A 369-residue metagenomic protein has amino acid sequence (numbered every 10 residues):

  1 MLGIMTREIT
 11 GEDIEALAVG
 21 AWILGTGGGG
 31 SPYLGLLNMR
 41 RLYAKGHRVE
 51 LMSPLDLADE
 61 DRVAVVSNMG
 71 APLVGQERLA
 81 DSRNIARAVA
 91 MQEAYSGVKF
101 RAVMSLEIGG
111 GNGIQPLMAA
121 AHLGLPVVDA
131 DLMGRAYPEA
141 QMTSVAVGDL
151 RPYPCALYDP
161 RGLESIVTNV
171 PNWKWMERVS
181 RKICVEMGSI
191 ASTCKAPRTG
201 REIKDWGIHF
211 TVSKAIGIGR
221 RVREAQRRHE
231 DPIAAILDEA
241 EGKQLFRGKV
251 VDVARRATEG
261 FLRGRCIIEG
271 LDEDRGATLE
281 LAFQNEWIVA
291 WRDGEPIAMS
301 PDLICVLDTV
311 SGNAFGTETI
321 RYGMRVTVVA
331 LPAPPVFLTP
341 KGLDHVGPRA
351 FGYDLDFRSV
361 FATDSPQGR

Functional and structural regions predicted by a protein language model:
E15-N68, N313, T319-P334: N-terminal low-complexity or amphipathic/hydrophobic leaders
S31-G35, I85-A86, L106-L117, G134-E139: Short glycine/serine/threonine-rich phosphate/pyrophosphate-binding segments that cradle anionic phosphate groups
L55-R101: Glycine-rich oxoanion-binding loops at beta->alpha junctions
D56-P72, M142-I183: A structural-propensity feature for long, helix-poor, extended segments
A121-Q141: Short, acidic/small-residue loops that bind anionic groups at enzyme active sites
R161-T211: Conserved anion/nucleotide-ligand pocket segment
G217-G270: Oxyanion-binding "anion nests"
V253-R369: C-terminal non-catalytic interaction/assembly regions of soluble proteins
